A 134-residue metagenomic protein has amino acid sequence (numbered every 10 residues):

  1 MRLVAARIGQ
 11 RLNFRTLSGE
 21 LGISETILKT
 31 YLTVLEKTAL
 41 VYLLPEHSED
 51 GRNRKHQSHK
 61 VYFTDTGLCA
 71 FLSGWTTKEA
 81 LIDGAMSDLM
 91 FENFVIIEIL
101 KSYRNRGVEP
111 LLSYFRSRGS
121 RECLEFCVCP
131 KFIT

Functional and structural regions predicted by a protein language model:
M1-I133: Accessory nucleic acid-recognition modules appended to NTPase machines
